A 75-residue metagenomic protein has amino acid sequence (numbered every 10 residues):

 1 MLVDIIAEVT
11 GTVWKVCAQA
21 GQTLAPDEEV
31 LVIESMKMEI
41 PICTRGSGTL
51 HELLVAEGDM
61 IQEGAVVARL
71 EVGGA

Functional and structural regions predicted by a protein language model:
M1-T12, E29-R45, V72: Short beta-strand-turn/beta-hairpin segments enriched in glycine/proline and small hydrophobics that form edge-strand
L2, L24, L31, L50-L54 (+1 more regions): Generic detector of leucine side chains in alpha-helical contexts
K15-Q19, E52-V55: Short histidine-centered loop motifs in beta-beta connectors
Q19-V30, E57-V67: Short, well-structured beta-strand-loop connectors
R45-G74: Short hydrophobic interaction/assembly module
